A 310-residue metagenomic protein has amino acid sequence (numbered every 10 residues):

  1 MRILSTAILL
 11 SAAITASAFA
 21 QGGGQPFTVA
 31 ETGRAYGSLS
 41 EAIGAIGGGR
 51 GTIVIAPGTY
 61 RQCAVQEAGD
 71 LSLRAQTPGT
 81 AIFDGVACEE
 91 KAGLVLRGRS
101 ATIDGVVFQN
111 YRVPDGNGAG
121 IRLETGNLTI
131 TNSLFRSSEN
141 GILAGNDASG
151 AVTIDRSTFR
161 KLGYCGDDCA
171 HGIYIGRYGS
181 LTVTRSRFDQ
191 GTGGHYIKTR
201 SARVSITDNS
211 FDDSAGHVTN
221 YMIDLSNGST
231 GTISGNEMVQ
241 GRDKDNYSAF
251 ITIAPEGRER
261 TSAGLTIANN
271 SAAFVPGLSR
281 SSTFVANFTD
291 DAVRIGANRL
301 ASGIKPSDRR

Functional and structural regions predicted by a protein language model:
M1-S5: Positively charged n-region of N-terminal signal peptides that target proteins for export
A7-T15: Bacterial N-terminal signal peptides
A18-G22: Boundary at the C-terminal end of the N-terminal hydrophobic targeting segment
G24-Q62: Acidic Gly/Asp/Thr-rich repetitive segments characteristic of extracellular carbohydrate-active and adhesion proteins
S40, G85-V95, P114-R122, S137-N146 (+5 more regions): Extracellular beta-strand/beta-solenoid scaffold signature
G44-G48, Y60-R74, I82-D104, Q109-G126 (+2 more regions): Extracellular beta-strand-rich solenoid/capping regions of secreted or surface-exposed proteins that bind or remodel
A56-P57, D70, R74-I82, S100-N110 (+8 more regions): Right-handed parallel beta-helix
S279-R310: Leucine-rich solenoid repeat scaffolds
